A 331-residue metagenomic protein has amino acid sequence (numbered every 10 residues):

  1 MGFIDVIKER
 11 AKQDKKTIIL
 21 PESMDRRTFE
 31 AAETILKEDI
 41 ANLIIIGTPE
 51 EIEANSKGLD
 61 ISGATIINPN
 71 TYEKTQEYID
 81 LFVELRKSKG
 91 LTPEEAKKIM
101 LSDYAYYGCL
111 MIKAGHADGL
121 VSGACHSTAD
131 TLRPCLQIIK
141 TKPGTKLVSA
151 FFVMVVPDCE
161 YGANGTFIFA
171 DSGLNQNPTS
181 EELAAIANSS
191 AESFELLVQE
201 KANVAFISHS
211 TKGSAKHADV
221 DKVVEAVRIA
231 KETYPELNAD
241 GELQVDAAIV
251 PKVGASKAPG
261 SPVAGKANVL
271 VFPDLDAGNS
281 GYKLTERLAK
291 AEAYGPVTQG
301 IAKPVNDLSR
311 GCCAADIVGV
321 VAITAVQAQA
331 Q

Functional and structural regions predicted by a protein language model:
M1-A264, V269-Q331: Anion-binding alpha/beta catalytic cores of soluble intermediary-metabolism enzymes, centered on
